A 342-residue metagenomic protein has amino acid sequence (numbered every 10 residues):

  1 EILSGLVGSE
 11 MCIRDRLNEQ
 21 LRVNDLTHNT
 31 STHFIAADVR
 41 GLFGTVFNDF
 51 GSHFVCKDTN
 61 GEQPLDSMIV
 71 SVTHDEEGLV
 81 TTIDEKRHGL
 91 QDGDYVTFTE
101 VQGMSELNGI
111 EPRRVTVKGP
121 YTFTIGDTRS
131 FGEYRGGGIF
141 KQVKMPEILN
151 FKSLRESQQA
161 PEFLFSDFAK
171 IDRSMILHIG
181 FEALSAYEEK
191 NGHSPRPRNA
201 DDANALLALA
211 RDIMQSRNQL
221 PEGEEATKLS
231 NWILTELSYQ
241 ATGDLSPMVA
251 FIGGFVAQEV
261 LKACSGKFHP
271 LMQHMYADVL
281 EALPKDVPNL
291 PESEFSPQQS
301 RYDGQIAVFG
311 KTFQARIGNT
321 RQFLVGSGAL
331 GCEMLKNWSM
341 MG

Functional and structural regions predicted by a protein language model:
E1-G8, I13: Single conserved hydrophobic/aromatic residue that forms the stacking wall/gate of nucleotide- or nucleobase-binding
Q20-T45: ADP-ribose/adenylate-binding Rossmann-like module
H53-V55, Q63, K141-T235: C-terminal helical accessory/scaffold domains
T59-D92, T99-I179: Small/polar beta-strand repeat architecture
R217-P221, L229-E236, G266-Q322, M340-M341: N-terminal charged helix/coil linker that caps or initiates catalytic domains
G253-F268: Internal hydrophobic alpha-helix adjacent to the cofactor/substrate pocket in enzyme cavities
V325-G326: Conserved N-terminal Rossmann-fold NAD(P)-binding element of oxidoreductases
L330-G331: Hydrophobic/small residue at the entry helix of a nucleotide-binding pocket
